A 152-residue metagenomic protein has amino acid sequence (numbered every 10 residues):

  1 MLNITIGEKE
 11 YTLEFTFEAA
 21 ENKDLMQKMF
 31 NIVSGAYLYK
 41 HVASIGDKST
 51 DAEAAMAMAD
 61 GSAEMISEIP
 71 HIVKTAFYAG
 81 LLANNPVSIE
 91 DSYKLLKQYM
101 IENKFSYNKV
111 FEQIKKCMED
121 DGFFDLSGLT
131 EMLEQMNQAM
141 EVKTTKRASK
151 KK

Functional and structural regions predicted by a protein language model:
M1-E10, K40, A63, T75 (+1 more regions): Charged interaction scaffolds used for protein-protein
M1-H71: Short N-terminal mixed-charge amphipathic segments
